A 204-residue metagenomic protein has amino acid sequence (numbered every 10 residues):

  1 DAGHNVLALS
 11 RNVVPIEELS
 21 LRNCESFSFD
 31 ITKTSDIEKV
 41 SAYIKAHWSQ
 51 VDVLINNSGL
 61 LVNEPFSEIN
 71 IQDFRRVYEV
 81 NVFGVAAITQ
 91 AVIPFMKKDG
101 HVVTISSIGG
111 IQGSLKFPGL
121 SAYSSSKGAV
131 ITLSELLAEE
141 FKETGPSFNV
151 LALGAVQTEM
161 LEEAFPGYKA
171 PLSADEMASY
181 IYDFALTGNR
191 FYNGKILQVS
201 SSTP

Functional and structural regions predicted by a protein language model:
H4-I16: Conserved glycine-rich Rossmann-like NAD(P)H-binding loop of the short-chain dehydrogenase/reductase
L21-S35: Rossmann-fold cofactor-recognition segment
N57-V62: Conserved NAD(P)H cofactor-binding loop of Rossmann-fold oxidoreductase domains
P65-F66, D73-R75: Substrate-binding pocket helix/loop in short-chain dehydrogenase/reductase
T89-Q90, E135: A short, exposed helix-loop element centered on a Lys and neighboring polar residues
V103-A129, S134-E135, E139-E143: Catalytic loop of short-chain dehydrogenase/reductase
E143, V150-L151, P166-P204: C-terminal helical subdomain
